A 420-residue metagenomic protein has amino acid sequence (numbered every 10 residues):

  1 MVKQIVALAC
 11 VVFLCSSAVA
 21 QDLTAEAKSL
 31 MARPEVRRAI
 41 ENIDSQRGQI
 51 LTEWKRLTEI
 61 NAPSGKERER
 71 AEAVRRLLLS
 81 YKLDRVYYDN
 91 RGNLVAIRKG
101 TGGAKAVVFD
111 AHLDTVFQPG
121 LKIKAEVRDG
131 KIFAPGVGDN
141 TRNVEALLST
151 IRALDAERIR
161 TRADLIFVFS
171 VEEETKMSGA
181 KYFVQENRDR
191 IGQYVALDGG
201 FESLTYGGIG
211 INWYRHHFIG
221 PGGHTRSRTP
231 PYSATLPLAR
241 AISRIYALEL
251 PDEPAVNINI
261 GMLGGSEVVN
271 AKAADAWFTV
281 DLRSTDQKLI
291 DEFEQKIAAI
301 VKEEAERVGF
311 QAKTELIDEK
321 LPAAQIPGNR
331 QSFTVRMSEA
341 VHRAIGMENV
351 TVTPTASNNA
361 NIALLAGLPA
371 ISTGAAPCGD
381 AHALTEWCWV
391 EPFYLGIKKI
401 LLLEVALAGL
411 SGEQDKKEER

Functional and structural regions predicted by a protein language model:
M1-Q4: Positively charged n-region of N-terminal signal peptides that target proteins for export
V6-S16: Bacterial N-terminal signal peptides
A20-P63, G208-G210: N-terminal hydrophobic or amphipathic helices/low-complexity stretches enriched in small/hydrophobic/Pro/Gly
Q21-R38, A234-R420: Metal-dependent amide/peptide-bond hydrolase catalytic core, centered on the "pita-bread" metallohydrolase fold
L51-K105, K124: A non-catalytic alpha/beta surface segment that caps or lines the substrate-entry region of metallo-dependent hydrolase
I97-R142: Catalytic-core environment of secreted peptidases
L113-R128, Y206-H217, A340, I371-S372: Acidic-glycine-rich active-site phosphate/pyrophosphate-binding loop
K131-I132, G136-W213, L250-P251, A255-N257 (+4 more regions): Acidic/histidine-rich catalytic neighborhood of metal-dependent amide-processing enzymes
